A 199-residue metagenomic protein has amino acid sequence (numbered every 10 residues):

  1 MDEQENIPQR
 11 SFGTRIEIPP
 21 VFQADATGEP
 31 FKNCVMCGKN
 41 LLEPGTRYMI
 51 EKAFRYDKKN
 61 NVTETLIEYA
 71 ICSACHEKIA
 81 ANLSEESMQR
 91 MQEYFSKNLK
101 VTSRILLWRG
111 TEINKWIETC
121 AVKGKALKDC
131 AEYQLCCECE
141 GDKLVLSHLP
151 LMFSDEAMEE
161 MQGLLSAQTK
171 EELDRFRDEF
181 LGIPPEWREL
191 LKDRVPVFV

Functional and structural regions predicted by a protein language model:
D2-Q4, R10, D25-P30, G38 (+3 more regions): Positively charged, low-complexity terminal tracts and the immediately adjacent first secondary-structure elements
E3-I16, S73, A80-A81, S87-K97: Intrinsically disordered, low-complexity acidic/polar tracts
I7-S11, F22-T27, G45-R47, Y94-K97 (+2 more regions): Short linear motifs at secondary-structure transitions and domain/linker junctions
R10-Q23, I50-K59, S96-R109, C136-C137: Short Cys/His-rich Zn2+-coordinating modules
G28-E64, N114-H148: Short recognition patches in nucleic-acid-associated and regulatory proteins
N61-Q92, V145-L173: Short metal-binding segments enriched for Cys and/or His
K100-V199: Long, contiguous alpha-helical scaffold regions
